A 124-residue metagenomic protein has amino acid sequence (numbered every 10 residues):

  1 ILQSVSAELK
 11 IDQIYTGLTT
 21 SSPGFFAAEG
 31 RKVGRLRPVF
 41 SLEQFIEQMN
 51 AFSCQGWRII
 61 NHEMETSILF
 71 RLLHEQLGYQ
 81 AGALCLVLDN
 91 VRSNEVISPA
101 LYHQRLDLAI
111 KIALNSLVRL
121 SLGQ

Functional and structural regions predicted by a protein language model:
I1-Q124: Glycine-rich phosphate- or other oxyanion-binding loops that anchor nucleotides, phosphorylated ligands
